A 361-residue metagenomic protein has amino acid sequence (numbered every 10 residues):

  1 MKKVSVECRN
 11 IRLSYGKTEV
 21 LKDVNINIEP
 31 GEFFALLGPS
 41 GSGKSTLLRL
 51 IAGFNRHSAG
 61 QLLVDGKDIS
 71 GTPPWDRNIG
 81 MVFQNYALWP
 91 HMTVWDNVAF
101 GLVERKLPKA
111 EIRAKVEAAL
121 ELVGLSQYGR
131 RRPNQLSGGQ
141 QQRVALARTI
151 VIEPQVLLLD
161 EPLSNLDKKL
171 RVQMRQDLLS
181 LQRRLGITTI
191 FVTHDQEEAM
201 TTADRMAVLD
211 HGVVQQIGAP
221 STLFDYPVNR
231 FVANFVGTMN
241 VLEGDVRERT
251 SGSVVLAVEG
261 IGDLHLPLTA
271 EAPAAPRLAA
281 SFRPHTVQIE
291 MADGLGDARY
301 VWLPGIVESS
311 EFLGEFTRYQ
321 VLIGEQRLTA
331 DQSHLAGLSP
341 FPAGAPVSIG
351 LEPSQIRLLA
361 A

Functional and structural regions predicted by a protein language model:
F33, P74-G80, Q84, L88-N234: ABC ATPase nucleotide-binding domains
L37-P39: The feature captures the beta-strand-to-loop junction immediately N-terminal to the Walker
A52: Helix-to-loop junction immediately C-terminal to a conserved catalytic motif
S58-Q61, E111, H211, E243: Conserved coupling/switch loops of ABC nucleotide-binding domains, chiefly the family-specific signature
G60-D68: Conserved ABC transporter NBD signature motif
D225, S253-V255, G260-S310, A336-A361: Glycine/charge-rich catalytic "coupling/switch" loops of P-loop NTPases
